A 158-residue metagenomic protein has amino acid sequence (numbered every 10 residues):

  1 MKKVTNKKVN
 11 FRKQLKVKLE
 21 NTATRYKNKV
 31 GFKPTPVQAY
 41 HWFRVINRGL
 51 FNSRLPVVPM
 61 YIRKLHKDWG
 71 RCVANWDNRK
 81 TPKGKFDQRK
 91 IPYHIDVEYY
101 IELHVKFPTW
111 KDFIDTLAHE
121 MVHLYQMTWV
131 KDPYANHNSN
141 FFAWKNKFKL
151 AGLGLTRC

Functional and structural regions predicted by a protein language model:
M1-D115, L124-C158: Active-site-proximal or metal-binding-adjacent scaffold patches in catalytic folds
M121: Extended, alpha-helix-rich binding/interface surfaces that flank or overlap catalytic cores and mediate recognition
